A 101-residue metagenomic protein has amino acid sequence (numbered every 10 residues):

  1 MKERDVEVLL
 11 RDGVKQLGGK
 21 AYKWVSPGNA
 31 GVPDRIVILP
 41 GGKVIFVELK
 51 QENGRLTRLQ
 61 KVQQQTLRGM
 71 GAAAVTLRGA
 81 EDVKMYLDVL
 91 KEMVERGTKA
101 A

Functional and structural regions predicted by a protein language model:
M1-A101: Catalytic phosphate/metal-binding cores of nucleic-acid and nucleotide-processing enzymes, i.e., regions that mediate
